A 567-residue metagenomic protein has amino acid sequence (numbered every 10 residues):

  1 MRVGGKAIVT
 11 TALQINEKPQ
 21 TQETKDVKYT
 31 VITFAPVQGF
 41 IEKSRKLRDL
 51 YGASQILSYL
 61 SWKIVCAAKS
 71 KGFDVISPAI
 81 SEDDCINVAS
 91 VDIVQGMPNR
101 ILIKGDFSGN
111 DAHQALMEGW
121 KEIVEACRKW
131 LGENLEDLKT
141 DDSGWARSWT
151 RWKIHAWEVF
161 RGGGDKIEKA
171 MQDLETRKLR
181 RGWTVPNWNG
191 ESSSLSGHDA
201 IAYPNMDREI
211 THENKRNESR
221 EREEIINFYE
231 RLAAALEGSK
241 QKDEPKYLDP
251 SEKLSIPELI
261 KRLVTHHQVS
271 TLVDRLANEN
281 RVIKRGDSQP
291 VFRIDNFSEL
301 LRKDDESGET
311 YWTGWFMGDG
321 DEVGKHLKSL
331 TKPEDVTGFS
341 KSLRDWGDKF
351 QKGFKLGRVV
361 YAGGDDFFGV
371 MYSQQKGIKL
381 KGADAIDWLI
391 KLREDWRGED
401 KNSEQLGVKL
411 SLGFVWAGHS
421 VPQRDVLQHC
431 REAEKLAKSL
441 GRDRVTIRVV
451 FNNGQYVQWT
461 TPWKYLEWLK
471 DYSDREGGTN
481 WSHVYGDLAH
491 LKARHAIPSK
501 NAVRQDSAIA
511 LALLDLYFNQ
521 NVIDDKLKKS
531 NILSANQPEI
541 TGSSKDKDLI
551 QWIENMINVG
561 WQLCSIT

Functional and structural regions predicted by a protein language model:
M1-T567: Regulatory and interdomain segments flanking nucleotide-handling catalytic cores in signaling/defense enzymes
